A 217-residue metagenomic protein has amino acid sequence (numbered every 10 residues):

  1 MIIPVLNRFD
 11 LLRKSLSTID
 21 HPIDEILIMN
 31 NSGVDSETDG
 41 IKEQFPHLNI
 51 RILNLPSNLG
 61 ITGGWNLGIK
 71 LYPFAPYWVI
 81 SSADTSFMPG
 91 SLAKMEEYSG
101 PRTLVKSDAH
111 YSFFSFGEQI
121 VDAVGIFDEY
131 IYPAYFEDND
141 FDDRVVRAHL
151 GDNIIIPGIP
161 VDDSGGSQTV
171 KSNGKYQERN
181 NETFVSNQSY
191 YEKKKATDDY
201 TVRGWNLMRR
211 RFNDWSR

Functional and structural regions predicted by a protein language model:
N7-H21: Short, well-formed alpha-helical segments that are part of the catalytic scaffolds of diverse glycosyltransferases
T18, M29-I41, D84-S86: A conserved acidic beta->alpha catalytic loop
D24-G33, L53-L55: Short beta-strand/loop segment that forms part of the nucleotide-sugar
L55-Y72: Glycine-rich, basic loop-to-helix element that forms the pyrophosphate-binding segment of sugar-nucleotide handling
A75-S86: Short beta-strand-to-loop acidic/aromatic patch adjacent to the donor-nucleotide binding site
G90-K106: Conserved donor-nucleotide/metal-binding helix-loop-beta segment in metal-dependent transferases, i.e., the alpha-helix
E118-Y135, R144-G151, I155: Aromatic-glycine-rich donor-binding/catalytic loop that engages nucleotide-sugar donors across glycosyltransferases
N139-R217: C-terminal catalytic/acceptor-binding lobe
